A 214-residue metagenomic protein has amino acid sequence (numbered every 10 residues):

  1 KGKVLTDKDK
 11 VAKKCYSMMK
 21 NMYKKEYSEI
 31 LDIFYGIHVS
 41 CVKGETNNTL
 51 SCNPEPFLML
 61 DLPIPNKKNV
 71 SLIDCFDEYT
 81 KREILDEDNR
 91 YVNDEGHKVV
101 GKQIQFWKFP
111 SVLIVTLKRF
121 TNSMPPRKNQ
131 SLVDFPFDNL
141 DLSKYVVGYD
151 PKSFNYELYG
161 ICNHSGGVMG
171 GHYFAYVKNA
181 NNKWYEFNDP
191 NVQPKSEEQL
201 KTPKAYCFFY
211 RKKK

Functional and structural regions predicted by a protein language model:
K1-L5: Internal, charge-rich low-complexity segments
D9-E29, V42, T46-K214: Exposed substrate/partner-binding surface patches
G36-H38: Folded extracytoplasmic luminal domains of secretory or organellar precursors
